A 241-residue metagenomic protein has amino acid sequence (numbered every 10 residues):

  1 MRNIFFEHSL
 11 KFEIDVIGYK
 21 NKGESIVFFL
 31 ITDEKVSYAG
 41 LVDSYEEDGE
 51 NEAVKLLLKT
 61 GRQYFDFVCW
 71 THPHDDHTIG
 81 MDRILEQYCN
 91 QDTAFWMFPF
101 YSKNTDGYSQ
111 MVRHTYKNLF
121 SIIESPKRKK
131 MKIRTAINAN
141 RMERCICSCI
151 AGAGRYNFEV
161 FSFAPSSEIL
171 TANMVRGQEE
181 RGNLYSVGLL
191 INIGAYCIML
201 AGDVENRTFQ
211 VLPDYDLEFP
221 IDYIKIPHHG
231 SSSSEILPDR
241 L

Functional and structural regions predicted by a protein language model:
M1-Y64, T135-Y223, S231: Core dinuclear metal-dependent hydrolase active-site scaffold
Y38, Y88-F95, R128-M131: A short helix->loop->beta-strand "cap" motif at the edges of active sites that frequently abuts
Y45, P73-I79, H229-E235: Acidic, metal-coordinating catalytic cores used for nucleic-acid/nucleotide bond scission and strand-transfer chemistry
G61, E86-Q91, D216-P220, R240-L241: Short, conserved loop/helix-junction motifs that constitute active-site signature segments in enzyme catalytic cores
F65-D76, I224-H228: Metallo-beta-lactamase
D66, T93-K103: Short internal beta-strands
T78-N90, D106-K117, I236-D239: Metal-dependent catalytic neighborhoods of phosphoester/phosphodiester hydrolases
S102, E218-L241: Long, structured stretches of catalytic cores involved in phosphate-ester chemistry, encompassing
